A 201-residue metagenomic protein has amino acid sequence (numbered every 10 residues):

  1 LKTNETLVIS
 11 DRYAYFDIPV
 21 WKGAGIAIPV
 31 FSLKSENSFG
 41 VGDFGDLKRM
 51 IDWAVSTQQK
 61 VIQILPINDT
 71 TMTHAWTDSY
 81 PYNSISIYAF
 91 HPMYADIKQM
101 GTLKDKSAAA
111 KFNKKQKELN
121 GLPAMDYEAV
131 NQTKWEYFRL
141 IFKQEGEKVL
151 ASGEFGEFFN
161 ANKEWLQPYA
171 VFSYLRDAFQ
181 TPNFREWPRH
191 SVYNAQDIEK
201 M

Functional and structural regions predicted by a protein language model:
K2-D17: Extended, polar beta-sheet/loop recognition surfaces of beta-rich domains that mediate binding to diverse ligands
Y15-M201: Acidic/aromatic-lined carbohydrate-recognition and catalytic surfaces of CAZymes acting on diverse glycans
